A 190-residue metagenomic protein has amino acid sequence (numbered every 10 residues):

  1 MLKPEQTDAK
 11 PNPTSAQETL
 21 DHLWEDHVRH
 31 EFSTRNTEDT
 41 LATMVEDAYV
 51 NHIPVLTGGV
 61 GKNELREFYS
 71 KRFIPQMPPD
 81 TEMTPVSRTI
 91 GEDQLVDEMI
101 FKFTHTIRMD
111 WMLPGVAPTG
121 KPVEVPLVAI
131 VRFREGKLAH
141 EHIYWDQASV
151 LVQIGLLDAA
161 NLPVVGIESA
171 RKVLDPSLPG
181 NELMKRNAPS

Functional and structural regions predicted by a protein language model:
L2-S190: C-terminal and inter-domain tail/linker signature
